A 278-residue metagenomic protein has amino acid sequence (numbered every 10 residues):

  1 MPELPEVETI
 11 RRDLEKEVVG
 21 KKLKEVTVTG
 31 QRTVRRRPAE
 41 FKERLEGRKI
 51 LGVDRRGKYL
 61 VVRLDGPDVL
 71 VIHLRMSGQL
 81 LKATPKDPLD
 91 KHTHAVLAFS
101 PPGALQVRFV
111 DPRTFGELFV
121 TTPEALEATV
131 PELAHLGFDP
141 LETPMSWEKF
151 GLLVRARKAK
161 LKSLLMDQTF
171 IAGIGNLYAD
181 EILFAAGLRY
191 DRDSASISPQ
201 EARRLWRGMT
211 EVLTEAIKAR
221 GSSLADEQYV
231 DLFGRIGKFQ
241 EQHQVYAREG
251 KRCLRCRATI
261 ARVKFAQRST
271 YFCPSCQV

Functional and structural regions predicted by a protein language model:
M1-V278: Structured catalytic/nucleic-acid-binding cores of DNA maintenance enzymes
